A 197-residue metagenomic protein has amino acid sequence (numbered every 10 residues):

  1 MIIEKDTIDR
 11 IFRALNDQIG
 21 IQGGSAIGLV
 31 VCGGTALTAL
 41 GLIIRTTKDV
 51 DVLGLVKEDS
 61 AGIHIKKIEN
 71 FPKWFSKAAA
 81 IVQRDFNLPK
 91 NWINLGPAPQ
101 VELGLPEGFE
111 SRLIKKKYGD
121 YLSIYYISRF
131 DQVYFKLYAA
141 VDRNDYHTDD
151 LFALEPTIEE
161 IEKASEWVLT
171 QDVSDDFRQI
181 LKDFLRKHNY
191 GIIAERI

Functional and structural regions predicted by a protein language model:
M1-I197: Compositionally biased terminal segments of proteins
